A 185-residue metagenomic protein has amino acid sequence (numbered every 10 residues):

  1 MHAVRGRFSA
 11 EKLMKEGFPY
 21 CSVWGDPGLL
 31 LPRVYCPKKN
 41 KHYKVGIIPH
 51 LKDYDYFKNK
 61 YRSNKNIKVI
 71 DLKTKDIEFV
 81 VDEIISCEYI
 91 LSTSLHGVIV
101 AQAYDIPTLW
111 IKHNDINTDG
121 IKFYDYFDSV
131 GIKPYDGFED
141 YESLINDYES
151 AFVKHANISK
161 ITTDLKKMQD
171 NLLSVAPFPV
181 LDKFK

Functional and structural regions predicted by a protein language model:
M1-K185: Active-site anion-handling motifs in enzyme catalytic cores
